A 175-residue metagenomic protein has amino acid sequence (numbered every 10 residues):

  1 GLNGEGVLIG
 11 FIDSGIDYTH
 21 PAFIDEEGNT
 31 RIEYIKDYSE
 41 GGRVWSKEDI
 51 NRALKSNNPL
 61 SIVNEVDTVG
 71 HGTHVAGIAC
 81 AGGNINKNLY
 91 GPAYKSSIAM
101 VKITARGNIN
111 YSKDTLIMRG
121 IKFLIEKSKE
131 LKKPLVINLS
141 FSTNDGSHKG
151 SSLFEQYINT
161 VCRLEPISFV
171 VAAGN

Functional and structural regions predicted by a protein language model:
L2-T115, K132-K133, P166: Subtilisin-like serine protease catalytic core
A105-N175: Substrate-binding/access-modulating region of protease and related hydrolase catalytic domains
